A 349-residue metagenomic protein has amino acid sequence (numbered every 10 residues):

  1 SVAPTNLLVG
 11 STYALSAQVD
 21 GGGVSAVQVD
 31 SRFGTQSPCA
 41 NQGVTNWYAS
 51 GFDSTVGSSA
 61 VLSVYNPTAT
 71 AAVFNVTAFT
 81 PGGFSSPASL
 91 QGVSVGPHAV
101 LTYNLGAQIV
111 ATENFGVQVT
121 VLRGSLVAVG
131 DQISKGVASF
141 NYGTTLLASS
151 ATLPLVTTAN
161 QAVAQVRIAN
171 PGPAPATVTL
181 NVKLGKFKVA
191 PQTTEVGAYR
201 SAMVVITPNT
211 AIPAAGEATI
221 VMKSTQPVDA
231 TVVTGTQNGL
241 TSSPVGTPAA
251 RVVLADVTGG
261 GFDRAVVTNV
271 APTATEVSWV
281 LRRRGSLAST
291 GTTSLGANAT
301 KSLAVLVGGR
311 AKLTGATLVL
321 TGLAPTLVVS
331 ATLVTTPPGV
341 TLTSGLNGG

Functional and structural regions predicted by a protein language model:
S1-T12, G83-G116, G185-A215, T219 (+1 more regions): Intrinsically disordered, low-complexity Pro/Gly/Ser/Thr-rich segments with frequent PxxP/GP/PP motifs and embedded
S11-G21, E113-R123, A214-Q226, A311-A324 (+1 more regions): Short, aromatic- and glycine-rich surface loops/edge beta-strands on solvent-exposed regions
T12, G57-S63, A71-V73, A88-L90 (+11 more regions): Transmembrane beta-barrel architecture of outer membranes
Q18, S63-S86, T120-L122, A162-V189 (+3 more regions): Short acidic, flexible loop segments centered on an aromatic residue
G22-T68, S125-G172, P227-P272, P325-G349: Conserved functional hotspot residues at active sites or interaction interfaces
V24, G82-F84, A99, G124-S139 (+4 more regions): Extended macromolecule-engaging scaffold surfaces, prototypically the DNA polymerase sliding clamp/PCNA/9-1-1 ring
W47, T55, V73, T77 (+4 more regions): Solenoidal tandem-repeat scaffolds enriched in leucines and small polar residues
T225-Q226, T273-A274, V280-L327, T332-T341: C-terminal beta-sandwich/jelly-roll accessory domains of carbohydrate-active enzymes
